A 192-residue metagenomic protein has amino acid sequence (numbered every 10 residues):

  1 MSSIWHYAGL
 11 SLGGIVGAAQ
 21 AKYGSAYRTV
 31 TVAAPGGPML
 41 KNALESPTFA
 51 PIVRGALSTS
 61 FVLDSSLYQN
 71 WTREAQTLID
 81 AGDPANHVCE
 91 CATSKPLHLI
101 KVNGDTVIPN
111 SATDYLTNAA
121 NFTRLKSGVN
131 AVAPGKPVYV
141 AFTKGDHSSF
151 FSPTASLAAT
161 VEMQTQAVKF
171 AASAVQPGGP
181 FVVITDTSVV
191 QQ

Functional and structural regions predicted by a protein language model:
M1, G24, E90-T93: Extracellular/periplasmic catalytic domains that process cell-envelope and extracellular macromolecules
M1-S11: Gly/Ser-rich "nucleophile elbow"/oxyanion-hole loop immediately N-terminal to the catalytic nucleophile in hydrolases
H6-Y7, Q20, L97-V102: C-terminal, well-structured subdomains that either form a transmembrane helix-short loop-helix hairpin in multi-pass
L12-Q20: Hydrolases whose catalytic domains are alpha/beta-hydrolase-1, hotdog thioesterase, or metallo-beta-lactamase-like
A19-T29: Conserved hydrolase catalytic core segment
T29, P35-T113, N118-V175: The feature captures the conserved acid-bearing segment of alpha/beta-hydrolase catalytic domains
Q176-Q192: Short, low-complexity, Pro/Ser/Thr/Gly-rich segments in the mature regions of secreted, periplasmic
